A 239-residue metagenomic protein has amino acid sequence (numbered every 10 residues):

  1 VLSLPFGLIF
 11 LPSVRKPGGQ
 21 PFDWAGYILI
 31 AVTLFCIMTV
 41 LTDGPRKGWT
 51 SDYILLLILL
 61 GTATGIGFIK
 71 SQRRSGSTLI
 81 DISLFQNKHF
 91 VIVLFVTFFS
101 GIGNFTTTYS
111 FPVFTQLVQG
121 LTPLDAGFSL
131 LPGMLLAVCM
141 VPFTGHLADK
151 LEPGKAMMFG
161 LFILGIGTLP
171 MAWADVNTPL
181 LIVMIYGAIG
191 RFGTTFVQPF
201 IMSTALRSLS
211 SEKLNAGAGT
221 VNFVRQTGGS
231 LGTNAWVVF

Functional and structural regions predicted by a protein language model:
V1-G26, D52, N177: Helix-loop-helix hairpins in multi-pass membrane proteins, especially solute transporters
L2-K16, A31-D43, L60-S75: C-terminal membrane-cytosol helix-exit motif in multi-pass small-molecule transporters
R15, T33, I37, P45-R46 (+3 more regions): Generic structural signal for secondary-structure transition and capping sites
K16-G19, K47-G48, K150: Membrane-interface helix-boundary motifs at transmembrane edges
Y27, D52-L57, T64, G76-F239: 12-transmembrane solute porter fold
V40-D52: Membrane-interfacial helix-loop-helix junctions in multi-pass membrane proteins
